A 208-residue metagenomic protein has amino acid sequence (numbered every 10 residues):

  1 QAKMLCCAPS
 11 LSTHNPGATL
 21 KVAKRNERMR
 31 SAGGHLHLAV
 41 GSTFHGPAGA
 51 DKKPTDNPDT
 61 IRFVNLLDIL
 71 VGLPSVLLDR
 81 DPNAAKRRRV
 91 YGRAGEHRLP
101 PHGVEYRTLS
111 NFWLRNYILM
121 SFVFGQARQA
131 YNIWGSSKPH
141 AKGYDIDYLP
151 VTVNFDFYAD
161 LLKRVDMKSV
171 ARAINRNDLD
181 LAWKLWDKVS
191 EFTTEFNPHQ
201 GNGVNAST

Functional and structural regions predicted by a protein language model:
Q1-T208: Phosphate/nucleotide-binding catalytic core
